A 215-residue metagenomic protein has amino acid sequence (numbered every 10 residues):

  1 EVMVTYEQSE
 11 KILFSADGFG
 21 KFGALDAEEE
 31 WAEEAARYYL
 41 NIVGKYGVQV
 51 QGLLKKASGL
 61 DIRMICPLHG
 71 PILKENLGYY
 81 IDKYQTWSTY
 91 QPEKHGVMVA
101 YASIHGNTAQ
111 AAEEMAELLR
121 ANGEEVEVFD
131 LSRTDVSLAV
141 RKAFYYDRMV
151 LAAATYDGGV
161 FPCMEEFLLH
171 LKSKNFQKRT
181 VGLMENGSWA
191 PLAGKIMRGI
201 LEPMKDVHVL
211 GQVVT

Functional and structural regions predicted by a protein language model:
E1-E28: Catalytic core of the metallo-beta-lactamase
Y6, L13, G96-A100, G182: Conserved beta-strand elements of the Class I
D17, Y101-I104, L131, E185-N186: Cofactor-binding loop segments of dinucleotide-utilizing enzymes, especially the Rossmann-like FAD- and NAD(P)+-binding
G20, I72, H105, R133: Short, glycine/acidic-enriched loop or turn micro-motifs at the edges of active sites
F22-I72, P92, E114-F129, A139-T215: FMN-binding flavodoxin-like domain, especially the glycine-rich phosphate-binding loop
H69-K94: Terminal amphipathic helices with adjacent charged low-complexity linkers/tails
D82, F129-T134: Short gly/ser/thr-rich secondary-structure transition/capping motifs
A100-N122: Short, charged N-terminal beta->alpha structural module
